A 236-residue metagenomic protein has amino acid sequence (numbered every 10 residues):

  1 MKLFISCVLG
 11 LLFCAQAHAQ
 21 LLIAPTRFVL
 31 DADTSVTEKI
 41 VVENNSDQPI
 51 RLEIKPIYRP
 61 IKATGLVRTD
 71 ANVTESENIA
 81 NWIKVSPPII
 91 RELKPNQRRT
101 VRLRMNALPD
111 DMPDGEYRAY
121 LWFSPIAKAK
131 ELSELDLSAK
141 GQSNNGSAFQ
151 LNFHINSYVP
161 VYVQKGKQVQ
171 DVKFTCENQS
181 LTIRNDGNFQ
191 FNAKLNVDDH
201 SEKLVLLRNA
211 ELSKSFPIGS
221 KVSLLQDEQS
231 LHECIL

Functional and structural regions predicted by a protein language model:
C14-Q16: N-terminal signal peptide c-region/cleavage motif recognized by signal peptidases
A19-I50, I90, V169-C176, R184: Beta-sheet-dominated interaction scaffolds and their linkers
A24, D33-K39, R99-T100, M112-Y120 (+1 more regions): Short, solvent-exposed loop/turn segments enriched in Ser/Thr/Gly
S46-Q48, P109, A127, R184-F189: Short, acidic/polar linear motifs in exposed loop/turn regions
I50-N78, G187-S201: Short acidic, flexible loop segments centered on an aromatic residue
K55-I61, D70, N106-Q168, S220-L236: Terminal connector regions
N72-D110, D198-S223: Intrinsically disordered, low-complexity Pro/Gly/Ser/Thr-rich segments with frequent PxxP/GP/PP motifs and embedded
Q170-L236: Intrinsically disordered, low-complexity segments enriched in serine, threonine, and glycine
